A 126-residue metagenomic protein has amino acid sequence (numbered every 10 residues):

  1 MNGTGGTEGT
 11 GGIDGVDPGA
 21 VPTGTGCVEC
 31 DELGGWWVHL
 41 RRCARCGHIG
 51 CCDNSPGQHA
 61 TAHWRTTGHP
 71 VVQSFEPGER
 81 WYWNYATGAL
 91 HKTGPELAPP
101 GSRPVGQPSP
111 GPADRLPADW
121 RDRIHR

Functional and structural regions predicted by a protein language model:
M1-T7: N-terminal acidic, proline/glycine-rich, low-complexity intrinsically disordered segments
G3, G12-D14, V21-V28, L33 (+1 more regions): Cys/His-rich, Zn2+-coordinating zinc-finger modules
T10, G19-A20, A44: A charge-rich, low-complexity, intrinsically flexible signal that marks solvent-exposed coils, linkers, repeats
P18-V21, V38: Amphipathic, alpha-helical segments enriched in basic
G35-R45: Canonical RING-type zinc finger of E3 ubiquitin-protein ligases
